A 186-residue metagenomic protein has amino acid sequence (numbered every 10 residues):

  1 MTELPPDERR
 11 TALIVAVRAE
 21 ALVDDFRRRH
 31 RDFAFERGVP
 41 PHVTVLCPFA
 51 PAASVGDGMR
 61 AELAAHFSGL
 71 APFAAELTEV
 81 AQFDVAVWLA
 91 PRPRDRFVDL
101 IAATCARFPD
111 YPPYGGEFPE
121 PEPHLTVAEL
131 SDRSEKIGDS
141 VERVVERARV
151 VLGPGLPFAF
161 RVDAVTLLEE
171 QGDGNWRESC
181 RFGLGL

Functional and structural regions predicted by a protein language model:
M1-A74, R94-R161, E169, D173-L186: Basic, often amphipathic N-terminal segments
A86-P91: Surface-exposed, active-site-proximal loop segments in enzymatic domains
